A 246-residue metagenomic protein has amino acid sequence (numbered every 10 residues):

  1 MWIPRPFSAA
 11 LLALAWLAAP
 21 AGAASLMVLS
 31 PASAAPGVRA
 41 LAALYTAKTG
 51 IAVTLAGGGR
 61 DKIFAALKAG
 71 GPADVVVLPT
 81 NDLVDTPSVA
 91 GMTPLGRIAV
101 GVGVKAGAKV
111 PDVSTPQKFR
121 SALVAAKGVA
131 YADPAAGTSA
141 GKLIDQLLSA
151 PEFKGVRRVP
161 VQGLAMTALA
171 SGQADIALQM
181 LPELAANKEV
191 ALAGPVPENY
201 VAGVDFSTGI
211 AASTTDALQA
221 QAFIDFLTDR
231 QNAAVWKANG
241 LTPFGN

Functional and structural regions predicted by a protein language model:
M1-P4: N-terminal secretory signal peptides that target proteins for export/translocation
S8-P20: Bacterial N-terminal signal peptides
A24-D61, A65-G71, T80-I98, V104-N246: Exported/periplasmic ABC-transporter solute-binding proteins
